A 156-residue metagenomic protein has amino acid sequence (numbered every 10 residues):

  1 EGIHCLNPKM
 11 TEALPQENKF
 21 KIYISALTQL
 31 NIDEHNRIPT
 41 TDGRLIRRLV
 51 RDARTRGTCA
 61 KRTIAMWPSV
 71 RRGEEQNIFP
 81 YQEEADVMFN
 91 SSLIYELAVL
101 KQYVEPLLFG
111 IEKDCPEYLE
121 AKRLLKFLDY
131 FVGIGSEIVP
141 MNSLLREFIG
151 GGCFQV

Functional and structural regions predicted by a protein language model:
C5-V156: Conserved NTP phosphate-binding and transfer environment spanning the P-loop NTPase/kinase superfamily
